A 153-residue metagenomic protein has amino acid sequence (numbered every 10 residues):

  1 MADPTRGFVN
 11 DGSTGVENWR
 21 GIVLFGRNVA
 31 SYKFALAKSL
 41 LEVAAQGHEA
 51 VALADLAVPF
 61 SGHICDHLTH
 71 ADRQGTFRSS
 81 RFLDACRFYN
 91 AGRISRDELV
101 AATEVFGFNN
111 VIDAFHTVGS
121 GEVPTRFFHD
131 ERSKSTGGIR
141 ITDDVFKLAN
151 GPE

Functional and structural regions predicted by a protein language model:
A2-E153: Mixed-charge, low-complexity interaction segments
